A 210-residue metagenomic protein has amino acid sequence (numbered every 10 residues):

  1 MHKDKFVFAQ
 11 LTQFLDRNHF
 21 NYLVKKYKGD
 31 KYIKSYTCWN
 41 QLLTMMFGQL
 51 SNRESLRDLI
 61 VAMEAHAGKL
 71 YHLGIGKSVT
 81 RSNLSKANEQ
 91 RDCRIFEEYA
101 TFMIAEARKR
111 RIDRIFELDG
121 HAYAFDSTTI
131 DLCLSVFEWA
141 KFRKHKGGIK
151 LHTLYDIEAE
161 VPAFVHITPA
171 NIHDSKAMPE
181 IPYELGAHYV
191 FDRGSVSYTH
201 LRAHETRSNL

Functional and structural regions predicted by a protein language model:
M1-L50, E98: Dynamic "connector" segments at or just before major functional cores
L50-D58, V161: Short helix-capping/linker segments at secondary-structure and domain boundaries
L56-H72: DNA-recognition alpha helix
I75-W139: Active-site- or DNA-interface-adjacent structural scaffold in DNA-acting proteins
D113-Y189: Polybasic low-complexity intrinsically disordered regions
R193-S197: Acidic, metal-coordinating catalytic cores used for nucleic-acid/nucleotide bond scission and strand-transfer chemistry
T199-T206: Conserved small/polar residues in nucleotide/adenosyl-binding loops
